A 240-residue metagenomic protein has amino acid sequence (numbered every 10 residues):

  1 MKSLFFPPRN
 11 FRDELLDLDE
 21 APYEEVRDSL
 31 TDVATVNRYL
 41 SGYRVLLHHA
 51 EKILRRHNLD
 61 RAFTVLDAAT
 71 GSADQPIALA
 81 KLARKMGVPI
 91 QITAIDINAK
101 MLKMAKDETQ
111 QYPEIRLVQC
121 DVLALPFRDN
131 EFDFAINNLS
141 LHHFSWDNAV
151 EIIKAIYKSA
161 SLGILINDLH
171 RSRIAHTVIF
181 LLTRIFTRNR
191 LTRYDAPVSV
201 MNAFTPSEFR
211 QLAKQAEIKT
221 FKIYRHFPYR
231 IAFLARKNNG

Functional and structural regions predicted by a protein language model:
M1-T31: N-terminal, positively charged/glycine-rich alpha-helical extensions of SAM-dependent methyltransferases
Y23-H49, I53-L54: Class I SAM-dependent methyltransferase Rossmann-like catalytic core, especially the SAM/SAH-binding loop
L66, S72-D74, A78-A124: Class I SAM-dependent methyltransferase SAM/SAH-binding core
I136: A conserved beta-strand element that flanks and buttresses the S-adenosyl-L-methionine
F144-A155: A short, conserved alpha-helix within the catalytic core of class I
A160-L169: Conserved beta-strand signature within the Rossmann-like core of class I S-adenosyl-L-methionine
L169-A213, K222: C-terminal alpha-helical "lid/dimerization" subdomain adjacent to the S-adenosyl-L-methionine
K222-G240: Core SAM-dependent methyltransferase catalytic element
